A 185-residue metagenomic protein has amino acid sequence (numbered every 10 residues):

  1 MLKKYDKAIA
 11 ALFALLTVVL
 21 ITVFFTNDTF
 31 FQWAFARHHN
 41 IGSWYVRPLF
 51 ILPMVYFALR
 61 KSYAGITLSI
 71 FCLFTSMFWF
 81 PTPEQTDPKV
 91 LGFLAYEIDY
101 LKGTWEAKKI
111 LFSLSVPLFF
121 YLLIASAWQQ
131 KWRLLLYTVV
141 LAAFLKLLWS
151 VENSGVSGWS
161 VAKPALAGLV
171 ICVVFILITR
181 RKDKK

Functional and structural regions predicted by a protein language model:
M1-A14: N-terminal membrane topogenic signal
V18-T22, C72-T82, L141-E152: Aromatic-anchored segments of alpha-helical transmembrane domains
T29-R60: Long, hydrophobic N-terminal alpha-helical segment
H39-I51, W105-L114, V161-V170: Alpha-helical transmembrane segments of polytopic membrane proteins
P48-Y56, P117-I124, L141-W149: Hydrophobic, membrane-inserted alpha-helices
P53-L73, L136-V139: Interfacial segments of alpha-helical transmembrane regions
F80-Y137: Membrane-proximal helix-loop-helix units in multi-pass membrane proteins
R133-K185: Glycine-rich, aromatic-bearing surface loops/beta-hairpins
